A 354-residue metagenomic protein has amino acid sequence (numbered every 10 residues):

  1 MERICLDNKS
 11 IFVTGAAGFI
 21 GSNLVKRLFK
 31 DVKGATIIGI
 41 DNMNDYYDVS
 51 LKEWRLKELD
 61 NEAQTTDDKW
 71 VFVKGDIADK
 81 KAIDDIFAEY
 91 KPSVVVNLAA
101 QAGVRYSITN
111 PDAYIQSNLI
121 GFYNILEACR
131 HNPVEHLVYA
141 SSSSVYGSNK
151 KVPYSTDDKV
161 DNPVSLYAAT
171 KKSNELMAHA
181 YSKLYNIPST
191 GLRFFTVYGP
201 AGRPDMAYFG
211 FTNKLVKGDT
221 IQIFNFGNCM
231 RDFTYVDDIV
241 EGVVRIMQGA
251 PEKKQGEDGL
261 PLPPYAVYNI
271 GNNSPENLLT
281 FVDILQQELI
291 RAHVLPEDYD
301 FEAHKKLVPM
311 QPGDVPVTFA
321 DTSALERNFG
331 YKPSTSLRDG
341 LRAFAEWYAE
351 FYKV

Functional and structural regions predicted by a protein language model:
M1-I4, N8, R27, D31 (+3 more regions): C-terminal substrate-binding subdomain of Rossmann-fold SDR/epimerase-dehydratase oxidoreductases
M1-V197, E276, I284, V317: N-terminal Rossmann-like NAD(P)+-binding domain of SDR-like oxidoreductases, especially those catalyzing
A82, A113, I120, K159 (+5 more regions): Residue-level recognition of oxygen-bearing side chains
D84, A88, L126, H179 (+4 more regions): Solvent-exposed, non-membrane alpha-helical residues enriched in polar/charged side chains
V94, L176, M206-G210, T280 (+2 more regions): Generic alpha-helical secondary structure signal
V152-P153, P204-T212: A glycine/serine/threonine-rich, flexible loop-to-helix segment that serves as the NAD(P) cofactor-binding "lid"
P163-T170, F194, P200, P204-Y208 (+1 more regions): The catalytic Tyr-centered alpha-helix of NAD(P)H-dependent dehydrogenases
